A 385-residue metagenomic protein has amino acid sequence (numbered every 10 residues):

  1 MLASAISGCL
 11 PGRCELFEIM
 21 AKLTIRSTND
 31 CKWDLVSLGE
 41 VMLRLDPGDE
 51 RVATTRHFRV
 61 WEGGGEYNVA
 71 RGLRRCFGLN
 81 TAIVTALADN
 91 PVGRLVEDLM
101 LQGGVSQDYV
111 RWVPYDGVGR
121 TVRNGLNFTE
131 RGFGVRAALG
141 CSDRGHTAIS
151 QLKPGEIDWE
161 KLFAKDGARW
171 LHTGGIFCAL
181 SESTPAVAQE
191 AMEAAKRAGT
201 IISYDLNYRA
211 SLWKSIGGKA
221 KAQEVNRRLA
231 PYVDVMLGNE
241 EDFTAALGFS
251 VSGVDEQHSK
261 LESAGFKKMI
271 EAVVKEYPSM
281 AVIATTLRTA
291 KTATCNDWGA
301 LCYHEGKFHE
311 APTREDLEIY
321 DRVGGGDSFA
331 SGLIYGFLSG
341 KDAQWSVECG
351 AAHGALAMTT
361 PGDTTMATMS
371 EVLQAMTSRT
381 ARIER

Functional and structural regions predicted by a protein language model:
M20-V52: Positively charged, low-complexity intrinsically disordered leader regions
R51-R71: Short catalytic helix/loop segments, enriched in acidic residues and glycine and frequently bearing histidine
W61, V69-N80, Q102, G336-S339: Alpha-helix C-terminal capping segments
F77, R197-G199: Helix C-cap/helix->beta junction micro-motif
N80-G175, I202, V372-R385: Conserved N-terminal subdomain of the carbohydrate kinase-like
A198, R209-E305: Conserved phosphate/ATP/ADP-binding segment of small-molecule kinases
A293, H309-R379, I383: Conserved post-catalytic alpha-helical subdomain immediately downstream of the catalytic base and nucleotide-binding
